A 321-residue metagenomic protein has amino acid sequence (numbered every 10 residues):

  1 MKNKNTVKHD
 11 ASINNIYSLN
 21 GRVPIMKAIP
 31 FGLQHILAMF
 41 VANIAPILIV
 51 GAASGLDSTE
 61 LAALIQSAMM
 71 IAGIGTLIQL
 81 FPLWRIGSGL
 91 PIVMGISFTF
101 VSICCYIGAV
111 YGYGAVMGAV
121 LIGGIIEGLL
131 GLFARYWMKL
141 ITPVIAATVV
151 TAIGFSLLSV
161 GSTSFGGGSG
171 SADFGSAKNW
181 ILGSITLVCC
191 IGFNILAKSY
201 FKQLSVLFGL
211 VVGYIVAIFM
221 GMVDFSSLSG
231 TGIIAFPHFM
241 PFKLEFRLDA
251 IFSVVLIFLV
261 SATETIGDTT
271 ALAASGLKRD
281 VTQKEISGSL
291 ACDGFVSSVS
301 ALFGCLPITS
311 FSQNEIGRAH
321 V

Functional and structural regions predicted by a protein language model:
M1-F31, F225-F239, A274, K278-V281 (+2 more regions): Intrinsically disordered, low-complexity non-transmembrane regions of multi-pass membrane transporters
K2-P91, T99-I107: N-terminal signal-anchor module of multipass membrane proteins
N3-N5, A53, D57-A63, K178 (+3 more regions): Flexible hinge motifs at transmembrane-helix junctions and intramembrane kinks/re-entrant loops in multi-pass membrane
I25, G51-R85, V255-G317: Membrane-embedded helical hairpins/re-entrant loop segments and their flanking transmembrane helices within multi-pass
D57-M70, Y111-G124, G170-I185, I251-F258 (+1 more regions): Structural signature of hydrophobic alpha-helical transmembrane segments
A63-L64, R85-F98, K139-T148, K202-L207 (+1 more regions): Short, non-helical or kinked segments that cap or interrupt transmembrane helices
I107-S226: Membrane-embedded alpha-helical modules
A319-V321: Conserved small/polar residues in nucleotide/adenosyl-binding loops
